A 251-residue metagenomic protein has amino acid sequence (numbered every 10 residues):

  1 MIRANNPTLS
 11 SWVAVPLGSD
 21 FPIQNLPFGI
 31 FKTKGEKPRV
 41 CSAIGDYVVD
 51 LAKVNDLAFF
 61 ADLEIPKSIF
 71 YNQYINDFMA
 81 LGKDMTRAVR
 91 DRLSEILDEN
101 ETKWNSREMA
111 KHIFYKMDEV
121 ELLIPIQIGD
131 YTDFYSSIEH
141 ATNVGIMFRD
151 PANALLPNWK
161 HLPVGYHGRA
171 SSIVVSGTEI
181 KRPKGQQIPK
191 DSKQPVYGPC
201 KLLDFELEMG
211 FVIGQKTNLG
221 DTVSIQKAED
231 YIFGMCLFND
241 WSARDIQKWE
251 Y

Functional and structural regions predicted by a protein language model:
A4-T33, A43, V49-Y251: Active-site microenvironments in enzyme catalytic cores
R39-C41: A conserved glycine-rich beta-strand in the N-terminal activation segment of trypsin-fold
